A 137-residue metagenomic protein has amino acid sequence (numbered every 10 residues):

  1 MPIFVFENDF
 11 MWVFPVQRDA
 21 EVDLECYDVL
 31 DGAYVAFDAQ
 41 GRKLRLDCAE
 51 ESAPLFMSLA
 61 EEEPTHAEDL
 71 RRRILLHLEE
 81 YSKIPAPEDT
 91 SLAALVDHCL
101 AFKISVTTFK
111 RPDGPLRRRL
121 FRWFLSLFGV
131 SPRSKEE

Functional and structural regions predicted by a protein language model:
M1-R18: Short, extreme N-terminal segment that most often corresponds to the first beta-strand
P2-I3, E7, L24-V29, R117 (+1 more regions): A composition-driven surface/loop motif
V16-V35: Conserved, aromatic- and glycine-enriched, well-ordered alpha/beta core segments that occur as contiguous structural
Y34-E137: Low-complexity intrinsically disordered segments
